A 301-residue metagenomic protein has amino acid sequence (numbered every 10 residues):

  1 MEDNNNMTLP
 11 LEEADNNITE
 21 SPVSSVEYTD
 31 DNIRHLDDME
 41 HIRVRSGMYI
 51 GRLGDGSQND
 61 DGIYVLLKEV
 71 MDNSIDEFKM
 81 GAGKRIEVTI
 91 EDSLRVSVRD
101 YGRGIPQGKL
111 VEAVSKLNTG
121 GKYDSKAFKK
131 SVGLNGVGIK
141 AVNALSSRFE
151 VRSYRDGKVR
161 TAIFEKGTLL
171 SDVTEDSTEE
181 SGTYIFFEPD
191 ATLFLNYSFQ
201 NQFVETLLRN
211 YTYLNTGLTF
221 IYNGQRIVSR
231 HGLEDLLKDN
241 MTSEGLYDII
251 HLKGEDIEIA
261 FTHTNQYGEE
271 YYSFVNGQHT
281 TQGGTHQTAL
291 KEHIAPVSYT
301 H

Functional and structural regions predicted by a protein language model:
E2-N32, L94-K109, G120-T242: GHKL-type ATPase core
H35-M48, R52, E91, D176-F186 (+1 more regions): Flexible hinge/switch segments at interdomain interfaces of large molecular machines
I42, N73, A113, I185 (+2 more regions): Residue-level signature of catalytic and energy-coupling elements of molecular machines, predominantly ATP/GTP-dependent
V44, M48-G51, D76, M80 (+1 more regions): Conserved helix-loop functional segments at active or binding sites
R45-L67: Conserved short strand/loop->alpha-helix "switch" segment adjacent to the catalytic nucleotide/phosphoryl-transfer site
D60-G83, K140-N143: Conserved ATP-binding N-box helix of the HATPase_c
K84-T89: A conserved short beta-strand within the histidine kinase catalytic ATPase domain
N201-E205, R209-T212, T216-Y299: GHKL/Histidine-kinase-like ATPase module
